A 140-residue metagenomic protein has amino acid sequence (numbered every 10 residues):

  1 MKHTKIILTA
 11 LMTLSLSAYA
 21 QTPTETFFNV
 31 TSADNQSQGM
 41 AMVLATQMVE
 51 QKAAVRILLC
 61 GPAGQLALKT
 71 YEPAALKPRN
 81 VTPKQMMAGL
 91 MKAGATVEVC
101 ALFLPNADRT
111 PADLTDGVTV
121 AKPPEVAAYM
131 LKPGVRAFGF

Functional and structural regions predicted by a protein language model:
M1-L8: Bacterial N-terminal signal peptides that target proteins for export
A10-T13: Short, linear, compositionally biased motifs with a strong N-terminal bias
S15-S17: N-terminal signal peptide c-region/cleavage motif recognized by signal peptidases
A20-F140: Secreted/extracellular ectodomain signature
